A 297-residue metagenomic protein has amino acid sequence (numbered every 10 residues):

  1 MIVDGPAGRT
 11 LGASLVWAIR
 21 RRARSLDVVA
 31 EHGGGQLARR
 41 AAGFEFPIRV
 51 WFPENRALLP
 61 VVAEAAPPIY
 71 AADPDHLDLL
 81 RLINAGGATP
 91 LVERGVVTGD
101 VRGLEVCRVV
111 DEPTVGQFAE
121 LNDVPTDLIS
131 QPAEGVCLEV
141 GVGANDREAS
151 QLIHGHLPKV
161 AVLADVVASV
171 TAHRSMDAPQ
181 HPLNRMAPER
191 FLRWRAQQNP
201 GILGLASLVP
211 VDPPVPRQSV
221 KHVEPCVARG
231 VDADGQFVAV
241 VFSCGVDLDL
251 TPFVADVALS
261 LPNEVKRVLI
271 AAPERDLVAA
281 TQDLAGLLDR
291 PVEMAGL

Functional and structural regions predicted by a protein language model:
M1-L297: Charged, terminal alpha-helix-loop-beta segments that serve as non-catalytic nucleic-acid engagement and/or assembly
